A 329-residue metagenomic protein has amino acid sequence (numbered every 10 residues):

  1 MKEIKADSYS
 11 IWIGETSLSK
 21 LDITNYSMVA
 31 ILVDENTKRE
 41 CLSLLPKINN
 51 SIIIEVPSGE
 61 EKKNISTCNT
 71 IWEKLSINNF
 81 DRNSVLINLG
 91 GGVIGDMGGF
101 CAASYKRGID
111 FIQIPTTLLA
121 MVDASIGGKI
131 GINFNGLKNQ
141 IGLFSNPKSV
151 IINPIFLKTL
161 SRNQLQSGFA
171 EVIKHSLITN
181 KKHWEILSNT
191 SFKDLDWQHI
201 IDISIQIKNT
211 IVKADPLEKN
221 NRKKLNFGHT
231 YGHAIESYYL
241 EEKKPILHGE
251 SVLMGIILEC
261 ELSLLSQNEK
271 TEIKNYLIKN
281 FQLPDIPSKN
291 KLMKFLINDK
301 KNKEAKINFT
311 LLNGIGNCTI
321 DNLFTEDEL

Functional and structural regions predicted by a protein language model:
M1-V85: ATP/NTP phosphate-donor binding region
S8, W12, F100, S104-F192: A glycine/threonine-rich phosphate-anchoring loop and its flanking beta-alpha core in nucleotide/phosphate-binding
G14, I31, P115, N153 (+3 more regions): Residue-level signal for inorganic ion chemistry
S58-G59, L89-G91, F227-G228: Glycine-rich beta-strand-to-loop/alpha-helix junction loops that act as flexible
T70-L89, G98-Q113: Non-catalytic interfacial helical region
V93-F100, H233-A234: Short glycine/serine/threonine-rich phosphate/pyrophosphate-binding segments that cradle anionic phosphate groups
A170-V172, E269-L329: C-terminal charged capping/lid subdomain of soluble metabolic enzymes
I186-N290: Active-site segments that bind and position negatively charged phosphate/pyrophosphate groups
